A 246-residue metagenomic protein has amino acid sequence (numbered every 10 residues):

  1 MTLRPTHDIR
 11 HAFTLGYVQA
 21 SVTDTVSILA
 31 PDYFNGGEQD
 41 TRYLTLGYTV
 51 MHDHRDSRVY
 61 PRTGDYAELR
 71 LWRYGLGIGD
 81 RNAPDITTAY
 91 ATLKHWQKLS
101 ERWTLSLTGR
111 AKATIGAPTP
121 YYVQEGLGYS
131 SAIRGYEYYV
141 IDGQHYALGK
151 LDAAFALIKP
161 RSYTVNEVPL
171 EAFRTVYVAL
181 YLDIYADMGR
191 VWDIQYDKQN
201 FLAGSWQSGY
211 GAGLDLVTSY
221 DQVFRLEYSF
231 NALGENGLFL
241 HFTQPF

Functional and structural regions predicted by a protein language model:
M1-N35: Transmembrane beta-barrel wall of Gram-negative outer-membrane proteins
H11, A20-V26, S57-V59, I78-R81 (+5 more regions): Outer-membrane beta-barrel proteins
F13-Q19, D65-R73, A91, L107-A113 (+4 more regions): Transmembrane beta-barrel strands of outer-membrane/channel proteins
T23-F34, D65-R73, E125-R134, W192-D193 (+1 more regions): Flexible, solvent-exposed coil segments and beta strand-coil junctions, predominantly the extracellular/periplasmic
A30-G37, Y74-R81, R134-Y138, D197-F201 (+1 more regions): Extracellular loop and loop/strand-boundary signature of outer-membrane beta-barrel proteins
D40-T41, G75-P84, A117, I141-H145 (+2 more regions): Solvent-exposed loop/turn segments connecting transmembrane beta-strands in outer-membrane beta-barrel proteins
L46-T175: C-terminal outer-membrane beta-barrel translocator/porin domains of Gram-negative envelope proteins and their
G47, L216, E235-F246: Outer-membrane beta-barrel "beta-signal"
